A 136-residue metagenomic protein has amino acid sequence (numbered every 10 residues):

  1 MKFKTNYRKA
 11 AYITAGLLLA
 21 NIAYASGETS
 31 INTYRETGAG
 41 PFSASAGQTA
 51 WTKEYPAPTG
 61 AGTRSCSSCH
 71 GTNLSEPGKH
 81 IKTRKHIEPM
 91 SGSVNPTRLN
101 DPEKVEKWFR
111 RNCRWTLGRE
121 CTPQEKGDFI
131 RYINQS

Functional and structural regions predicted by a protein language model:
K2-Y12: Bacterial N-terminal signal peptides that target proteins for export
A20-A23: N-terminal signal peptide c-region/cleavage motif recognized by signal peptidases
S26-G60: Electrostatic cytochrome c docking/interface patches
A57-R64, R119-E125: Surface-exposed patches in mature extracellular/periplasmic domains of secreted proteins
T63-N73, F129: The canonical Cys-X-X-Cys-His
G78-K85: Short cysteine/histidine-rich zinc-coordinating motifs and their immediately flanking basic loops
I87-E103: Short microdomains enriched in Cys/His and/or Lys/Arg
E106-S136: C-terminal capping alpha-helices of c-type cytochrome domains
